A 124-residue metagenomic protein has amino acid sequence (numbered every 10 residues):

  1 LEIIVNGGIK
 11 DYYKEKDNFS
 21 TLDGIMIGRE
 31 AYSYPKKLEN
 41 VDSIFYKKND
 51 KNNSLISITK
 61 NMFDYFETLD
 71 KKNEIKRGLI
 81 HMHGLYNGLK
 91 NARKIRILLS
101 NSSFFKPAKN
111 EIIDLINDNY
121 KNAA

Functional and structural regions predicted by a protein language model:
L1-V5, I9-A124: Alpha/beta catalytic cores of nucleotide-metabolism and tRNA/nucleoside-modifying enzymes
